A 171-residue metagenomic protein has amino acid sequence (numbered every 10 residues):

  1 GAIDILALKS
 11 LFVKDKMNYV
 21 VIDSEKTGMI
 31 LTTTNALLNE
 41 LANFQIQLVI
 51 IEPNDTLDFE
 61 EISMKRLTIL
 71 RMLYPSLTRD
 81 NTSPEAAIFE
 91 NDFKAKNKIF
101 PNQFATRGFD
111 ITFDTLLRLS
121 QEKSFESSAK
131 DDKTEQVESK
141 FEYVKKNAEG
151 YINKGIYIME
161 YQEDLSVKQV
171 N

Functional and structural regions predicted by a protein language model:
G1-T33: Extracellular/periplasmic Venus flytrap/periplasmic-binding protein
F12-K14, R66, E149-I152: Extracellular/periplasmic catalytic domains that process cell-envelope and extracellular macromolecules
V13, F93-A95, T134: Soluble receptor-associated domains flanking membrane spans
D23-E25, I50-N54, Y74-L77, E160-Q162 (+1 more regions): Active-site proximal loops enriched in glycine and acidic residues that flank catalytic Cys/His/Asp and coordinate
L31-R107: Extracellular/periplasmic periplasmic-binding protein-like sensory domains
K98-A105, L116-V170: Segments of small-molecule ligand-sensing domains
D110-I111: Mid-domain beta-loop-alpha active-site segment that forms a flexible, acidic cofactor/metal-binding surface
